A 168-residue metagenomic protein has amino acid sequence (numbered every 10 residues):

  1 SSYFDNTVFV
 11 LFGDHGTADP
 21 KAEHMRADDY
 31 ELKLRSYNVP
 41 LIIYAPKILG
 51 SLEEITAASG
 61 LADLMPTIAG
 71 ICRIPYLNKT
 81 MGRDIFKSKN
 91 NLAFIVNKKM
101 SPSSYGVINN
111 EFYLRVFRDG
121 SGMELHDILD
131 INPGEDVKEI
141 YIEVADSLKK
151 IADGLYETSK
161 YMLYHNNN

Functional and structural regions predicted by a protein language model:
S1-N168: Solvent-exposed soluble domains appended to multi-pass membrane proteins
